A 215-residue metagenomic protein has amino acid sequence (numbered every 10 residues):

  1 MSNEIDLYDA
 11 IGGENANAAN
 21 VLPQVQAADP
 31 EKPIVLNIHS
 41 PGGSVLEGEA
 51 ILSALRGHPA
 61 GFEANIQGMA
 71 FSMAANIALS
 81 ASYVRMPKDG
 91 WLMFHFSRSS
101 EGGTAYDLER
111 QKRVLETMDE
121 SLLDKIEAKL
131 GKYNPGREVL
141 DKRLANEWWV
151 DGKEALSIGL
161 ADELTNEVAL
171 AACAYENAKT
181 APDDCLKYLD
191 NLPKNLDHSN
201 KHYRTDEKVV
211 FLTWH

Functional and structural regions predicted by a protein language model:
M1-M73, S80-H215: N-terminal organellar transit peptides
